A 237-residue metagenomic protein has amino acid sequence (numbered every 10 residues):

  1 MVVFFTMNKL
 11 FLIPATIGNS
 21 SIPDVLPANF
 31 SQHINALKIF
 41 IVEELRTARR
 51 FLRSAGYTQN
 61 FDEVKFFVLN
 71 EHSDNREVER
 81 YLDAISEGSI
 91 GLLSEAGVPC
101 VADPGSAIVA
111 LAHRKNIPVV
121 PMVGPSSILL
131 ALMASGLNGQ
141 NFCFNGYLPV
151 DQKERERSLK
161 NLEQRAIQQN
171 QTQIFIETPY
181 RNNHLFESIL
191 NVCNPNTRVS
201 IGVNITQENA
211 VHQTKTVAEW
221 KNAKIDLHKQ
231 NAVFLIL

Functional and structural regions predicted by a protein language model:
V2-L12, S89, Q168-L237: A contiguous loop/helix-start segment that scaffolds small-molecule binding in enzyme catalytic cores
V2-L69: Glycine-rich, flexible N-terminal cofactor/catalytic loop recognition
F11, A107-R165: Class I SAM-dependent methyltransferase SAM-binding "motif I" and its flanking Rossmann-like core
I17-N19, E95-P99, P179-Y180: Short glycine-rich anion-binding loops that position phosphate/pyrophosphate groups of nucleotides and phosphorylated
I34-F40, N116-V120, T172-Q173: Short active-site oxyanion
R46-A48, S127, R181: Alpha-helix capping/helix-boundary segments
F67-S73, L148-P149: Conserved helicase motor
V78-R114: Glycine/small-residue-rich loop that forms an oxyanion/phosphate-binding "nest" at active or ligand-binding sites
